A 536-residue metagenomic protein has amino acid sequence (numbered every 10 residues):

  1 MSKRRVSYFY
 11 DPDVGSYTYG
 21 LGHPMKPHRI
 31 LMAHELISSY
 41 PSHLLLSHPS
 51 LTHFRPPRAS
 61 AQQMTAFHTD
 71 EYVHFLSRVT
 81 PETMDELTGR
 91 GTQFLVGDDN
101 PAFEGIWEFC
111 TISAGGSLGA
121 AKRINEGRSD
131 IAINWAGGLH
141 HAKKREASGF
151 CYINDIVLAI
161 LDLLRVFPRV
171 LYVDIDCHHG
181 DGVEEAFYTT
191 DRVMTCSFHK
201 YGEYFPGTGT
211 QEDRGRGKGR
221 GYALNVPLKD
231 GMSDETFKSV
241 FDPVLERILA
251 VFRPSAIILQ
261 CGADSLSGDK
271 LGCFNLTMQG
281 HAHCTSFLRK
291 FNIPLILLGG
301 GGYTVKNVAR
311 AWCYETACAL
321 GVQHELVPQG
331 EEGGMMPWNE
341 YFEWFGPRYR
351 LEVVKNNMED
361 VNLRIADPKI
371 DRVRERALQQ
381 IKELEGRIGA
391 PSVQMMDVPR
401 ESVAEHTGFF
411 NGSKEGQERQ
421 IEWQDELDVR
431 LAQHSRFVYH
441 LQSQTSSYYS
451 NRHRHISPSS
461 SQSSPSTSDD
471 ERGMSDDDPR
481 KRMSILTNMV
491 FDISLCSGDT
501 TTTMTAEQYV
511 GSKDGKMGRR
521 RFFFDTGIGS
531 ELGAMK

Functional and structural regions predicted by a protein language model:
M1-F9, G15, F75-K536: A general "terminal functional-core" signal
M1-H68: N-terminal low-complexity, Ser/Thr- and acidic-residue-enriched intrinsically disordered segments
L45-H48, R55, Q62-F67, V73-T80 (+2 more regions): Short alpha-helical interface patches
